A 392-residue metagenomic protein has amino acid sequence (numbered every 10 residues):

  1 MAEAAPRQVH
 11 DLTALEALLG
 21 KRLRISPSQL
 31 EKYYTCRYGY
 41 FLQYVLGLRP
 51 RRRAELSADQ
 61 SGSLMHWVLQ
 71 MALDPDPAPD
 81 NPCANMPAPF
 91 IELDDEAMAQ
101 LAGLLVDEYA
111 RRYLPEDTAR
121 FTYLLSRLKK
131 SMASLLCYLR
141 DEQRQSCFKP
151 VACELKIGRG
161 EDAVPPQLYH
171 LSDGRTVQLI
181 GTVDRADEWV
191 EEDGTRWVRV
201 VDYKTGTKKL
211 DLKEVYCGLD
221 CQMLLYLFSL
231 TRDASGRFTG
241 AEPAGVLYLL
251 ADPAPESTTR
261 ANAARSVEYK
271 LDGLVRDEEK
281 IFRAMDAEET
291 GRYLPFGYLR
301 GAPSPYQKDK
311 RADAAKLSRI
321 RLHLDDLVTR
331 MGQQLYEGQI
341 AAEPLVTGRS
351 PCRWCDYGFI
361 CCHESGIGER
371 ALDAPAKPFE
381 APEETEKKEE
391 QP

Functional and structural regions predicted by a protein language model:
M1-P392: Structural signature of nuclease core domains in nucleic-acid processing machines
